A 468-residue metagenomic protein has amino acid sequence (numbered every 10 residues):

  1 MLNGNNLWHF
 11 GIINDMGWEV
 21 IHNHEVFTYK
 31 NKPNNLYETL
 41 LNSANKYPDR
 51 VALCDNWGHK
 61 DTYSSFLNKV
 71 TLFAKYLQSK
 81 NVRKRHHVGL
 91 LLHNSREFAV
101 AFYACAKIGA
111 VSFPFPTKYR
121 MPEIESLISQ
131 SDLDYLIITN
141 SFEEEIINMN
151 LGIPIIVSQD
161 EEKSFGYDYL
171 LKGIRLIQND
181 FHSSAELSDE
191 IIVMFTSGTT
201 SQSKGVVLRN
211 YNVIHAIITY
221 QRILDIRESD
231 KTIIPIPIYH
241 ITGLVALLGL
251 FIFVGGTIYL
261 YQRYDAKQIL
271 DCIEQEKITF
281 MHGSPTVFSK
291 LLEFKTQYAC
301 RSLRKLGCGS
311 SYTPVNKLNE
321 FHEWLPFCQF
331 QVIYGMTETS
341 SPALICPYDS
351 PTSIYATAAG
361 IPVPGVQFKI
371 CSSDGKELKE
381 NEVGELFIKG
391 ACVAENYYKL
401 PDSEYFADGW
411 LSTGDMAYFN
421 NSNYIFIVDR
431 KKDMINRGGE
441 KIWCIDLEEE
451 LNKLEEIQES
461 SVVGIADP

Functional and structural regions predicted by a protein language model:
W18, E143-L187: ANL superfamily adenylate-forming
K32, L41, D49-S95, A99-Y103 (+2 more regions): Conserved AMP-binding/adenylate-forming core of the ANL superfamily
D49, L176-F195, S201-Q202, D225-K231: Conserved pre-ATP/AMP-binding loop-to-beta segment of ANL
T62-S64, I191-I218: Conserved AMP-binding A3 loop
Y119, M281, G390, E395-N396 (+1 more regions): AMP-binding/adenylate-forming catalytic core of the ANL superfamily
I214-K231, Y239-F280, F294-K295: Conserved AMP-binding/adenylation subdomain of ANL enzymes
I278-G283, L292-S353, Q367: Gly/Ser/Thr-rich phosphate-binding loop
I361-G365, D374-D408, E440-I442: Conserved ATP/PPi-binding loop(s) of AMP-dependent carboxylate-activating enzymes
